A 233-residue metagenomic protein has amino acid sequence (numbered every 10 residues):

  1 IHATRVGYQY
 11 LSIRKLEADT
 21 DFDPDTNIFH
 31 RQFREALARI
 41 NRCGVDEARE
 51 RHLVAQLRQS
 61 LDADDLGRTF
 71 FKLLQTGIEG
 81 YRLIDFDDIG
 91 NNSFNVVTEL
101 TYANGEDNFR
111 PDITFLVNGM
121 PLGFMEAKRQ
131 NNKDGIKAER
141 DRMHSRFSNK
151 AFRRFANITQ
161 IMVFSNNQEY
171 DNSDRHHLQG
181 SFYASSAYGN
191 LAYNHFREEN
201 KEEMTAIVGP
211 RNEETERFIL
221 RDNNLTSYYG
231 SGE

Functional and structural regions predicted by a protein language model:
H2-E233: ATP-dependent helicase/translocase motor core
